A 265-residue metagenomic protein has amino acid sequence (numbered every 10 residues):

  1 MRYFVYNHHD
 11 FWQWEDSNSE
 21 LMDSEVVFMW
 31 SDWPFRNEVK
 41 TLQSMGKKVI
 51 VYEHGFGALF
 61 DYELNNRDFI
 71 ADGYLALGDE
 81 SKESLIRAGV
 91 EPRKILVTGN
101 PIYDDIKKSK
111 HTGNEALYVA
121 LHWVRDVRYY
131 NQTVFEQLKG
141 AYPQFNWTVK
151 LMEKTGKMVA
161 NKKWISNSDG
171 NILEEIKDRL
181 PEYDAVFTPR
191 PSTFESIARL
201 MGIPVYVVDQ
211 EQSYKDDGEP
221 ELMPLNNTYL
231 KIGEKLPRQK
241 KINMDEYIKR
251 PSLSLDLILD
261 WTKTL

Functional and structural regions predicted by a protein language model:
M1-I106, I172-E182, T193-S196, L200: Active-site and donor-binding regions of nucleotide-sugar-utilizing enzymes
F4-V5, Y103-N161: Conserved catalytic-core segment of nucleotide-activated headgroup transferases in glycan assembly
H9-D16, R36, R128-A141, L180 (+1 more regions): Well-ordered, non-membrane alpha-helical segments in soluble/globular domains
H9-Q13, W33-R36, H122-Y130, K154-G156 (+2 more regions): Short acidic, S/G/P-rich loop/turn micro-motifs used as interaction or catalytic elements
R67, K108-Y118, L222, Q239-K240: Short, surface-exposed amphipathic charged segments that create phosphate/polyanion-binding patches used for binding
P92, T193-S254: Catalytic binding pocket for nucleotide-activated donors in carbohydrate/polymer assembly enzymes
K157-E174: Nucleotide-activated donor-binding/catalytic signature segment of Leloir-type glycosyltransferases, i.e., the conserved
A185-V186, P204: Hydrophobic acceptor-binding patch used for acceptor engagement in glycosyltransferases
